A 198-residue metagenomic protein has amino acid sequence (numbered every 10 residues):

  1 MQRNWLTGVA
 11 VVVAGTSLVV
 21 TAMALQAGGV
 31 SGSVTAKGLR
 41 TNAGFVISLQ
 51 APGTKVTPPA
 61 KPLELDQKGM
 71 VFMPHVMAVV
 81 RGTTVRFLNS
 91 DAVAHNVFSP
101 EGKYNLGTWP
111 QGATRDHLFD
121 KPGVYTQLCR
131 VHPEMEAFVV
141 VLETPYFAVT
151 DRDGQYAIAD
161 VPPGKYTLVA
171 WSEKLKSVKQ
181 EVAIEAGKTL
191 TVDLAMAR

Functional and structural regions predicted by a protein language model:
M1-N4: Positively charged n-region of N-terminal signal peptides that target proteins for export
V9-A22: Bacterial N-terminal signal peptides
A22-R198: Extracytoplasmic copper-binding redox domains, predominantly the cupredoxin/blue-copper superfamily
